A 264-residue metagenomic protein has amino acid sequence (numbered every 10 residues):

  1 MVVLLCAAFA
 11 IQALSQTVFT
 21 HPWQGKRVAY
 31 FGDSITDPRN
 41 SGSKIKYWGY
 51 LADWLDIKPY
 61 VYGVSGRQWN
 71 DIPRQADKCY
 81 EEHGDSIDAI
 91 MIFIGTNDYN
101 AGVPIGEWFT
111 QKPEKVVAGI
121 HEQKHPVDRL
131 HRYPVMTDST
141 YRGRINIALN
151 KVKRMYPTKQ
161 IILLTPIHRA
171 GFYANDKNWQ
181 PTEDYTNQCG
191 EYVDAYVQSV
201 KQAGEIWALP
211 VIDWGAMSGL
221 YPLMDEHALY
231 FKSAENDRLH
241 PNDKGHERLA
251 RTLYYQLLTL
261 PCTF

Functional and structural regions predicted by a protein language model:
M1-T17: Bacterial Sec-dependent N-terminal signal peptides
L5, G42, N70, S139-G143: Conserved phosphate-coordination/catalytic loops
L14-S65, N70-S86, I90, D225-E226: Serine-esterase "nucleophile elbow" of acetyl-processing enzymes
W54, A76-F264: Alpha-helical cap/lid subdomain in secreted, periplasmic, or secretory-pathway luminal O-acyl-processing enzymes
